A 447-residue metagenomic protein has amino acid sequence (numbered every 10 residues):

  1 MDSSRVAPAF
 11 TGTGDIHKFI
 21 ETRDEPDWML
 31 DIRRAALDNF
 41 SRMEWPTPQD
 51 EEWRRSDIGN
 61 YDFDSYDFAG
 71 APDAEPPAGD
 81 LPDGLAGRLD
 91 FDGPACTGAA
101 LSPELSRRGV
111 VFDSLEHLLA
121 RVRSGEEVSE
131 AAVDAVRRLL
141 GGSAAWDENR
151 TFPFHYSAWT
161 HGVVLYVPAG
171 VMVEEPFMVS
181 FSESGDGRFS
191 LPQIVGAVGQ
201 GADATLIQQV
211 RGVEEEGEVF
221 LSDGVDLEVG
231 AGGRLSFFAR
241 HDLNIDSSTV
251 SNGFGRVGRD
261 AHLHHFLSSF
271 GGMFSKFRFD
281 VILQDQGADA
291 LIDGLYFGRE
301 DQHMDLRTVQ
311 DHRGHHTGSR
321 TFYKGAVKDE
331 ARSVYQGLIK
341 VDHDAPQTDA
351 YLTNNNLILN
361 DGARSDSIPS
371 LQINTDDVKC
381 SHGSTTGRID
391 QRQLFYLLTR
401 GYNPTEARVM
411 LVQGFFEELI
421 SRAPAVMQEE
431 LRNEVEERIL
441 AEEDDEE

Functional and structural regions predicted by a protein language model:
D2-E148, F152-P153, F322, K328: N-terminal amphipathic, basic helical "cap/leader" segment at the start of enzyme domains
W53, M410-L411: Residue-level "edge-of-site" marker
E104, V111, L115-Y402, V412 (+1 more regions): Conserved beta-strand/loop scaffold segments within soluble protein domains that form the structured core and edges
